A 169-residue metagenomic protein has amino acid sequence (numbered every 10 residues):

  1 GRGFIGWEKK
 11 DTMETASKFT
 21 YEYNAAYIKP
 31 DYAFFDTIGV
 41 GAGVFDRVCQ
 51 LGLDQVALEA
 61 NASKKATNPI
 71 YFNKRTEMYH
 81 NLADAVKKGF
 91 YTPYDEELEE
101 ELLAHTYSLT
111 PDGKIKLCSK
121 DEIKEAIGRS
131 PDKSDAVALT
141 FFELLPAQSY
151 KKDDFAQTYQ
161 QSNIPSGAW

Functional and structural regions predicted by a protein language model:
G1-K116, T158-W169: Mg2+-dependent endonuclease catalytic cores in nucleic-acid-processing enzymes, primarily RNase H-like
E96-Q157: Charge-patterned, long linear interaction tracts outside catalytic cores
